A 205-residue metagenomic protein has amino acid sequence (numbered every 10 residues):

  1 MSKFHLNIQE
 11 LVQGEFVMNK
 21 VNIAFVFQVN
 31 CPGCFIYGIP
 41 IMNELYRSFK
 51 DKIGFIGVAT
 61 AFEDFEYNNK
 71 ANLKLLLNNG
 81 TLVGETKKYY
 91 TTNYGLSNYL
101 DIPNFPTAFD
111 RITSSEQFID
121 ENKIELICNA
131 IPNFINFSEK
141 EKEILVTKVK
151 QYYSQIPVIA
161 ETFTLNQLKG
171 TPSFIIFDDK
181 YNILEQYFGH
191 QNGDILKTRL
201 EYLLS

Functional and structural regions predicted by a protein language model:
M1-E10, F49-K50, I56, E66-L73 (+2 more regions): C-terminal or late-domain output modules
M1-S2, Q28-C31, Q151-I159: Short, mixed-charge, low-aromatic patches
S2-E15, E125-F137: Short, charge-rich amphipathic segments
V12-G14, L45-Y46, L96-N98, F163-L165: Short, flexible, glycine/charge-rich loop motifs used to bind or transfer phosphoryl groups or to couple energy/partner
Q13-N43, F55-A59: Short active-site neighborhood of thiol/selenol oxidoreductases, capturing the structured segment around
N30-G33, F62-D64, Q191-N192: Short acidic, S/G/P-rich loop/turn micro-motifs used as interaction or catalytic elements
I36-F137: Structural microenvironment flanking redox-active thiols in thiol-disulfide oxidoreductases
Y99-P103, F109-R199: Thiol/disulfide oxidoreductase modules built on the thioredoxin-like
